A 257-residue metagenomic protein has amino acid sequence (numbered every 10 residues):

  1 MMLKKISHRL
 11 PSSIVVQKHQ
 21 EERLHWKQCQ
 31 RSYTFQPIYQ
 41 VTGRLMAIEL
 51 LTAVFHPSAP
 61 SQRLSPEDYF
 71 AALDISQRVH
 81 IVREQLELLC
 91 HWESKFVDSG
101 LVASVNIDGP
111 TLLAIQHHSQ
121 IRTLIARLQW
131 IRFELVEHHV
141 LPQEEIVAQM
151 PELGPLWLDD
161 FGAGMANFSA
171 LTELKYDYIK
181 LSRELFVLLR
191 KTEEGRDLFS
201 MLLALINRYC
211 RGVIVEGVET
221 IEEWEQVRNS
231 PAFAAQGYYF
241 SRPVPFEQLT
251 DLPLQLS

Functional and structural regions predicted by a protein language model:
M1-L45, T52-A59, W130, E134-L141 (+3 more regions): EAL-family c-di-GMP phosphodiesterase catalytic domain
R31, I48, L101-A103: PAS and PAS-like sensory/regulatory domains
V54-D74: A short, polar/charged loop-to-alpha-helix boundary motif
A72-Q77, E184-V187: A short, internal acetyl-CoA/4′-phosphopantetheine-binding micro-motif in the GNAT/acyltransferase core
Q77-E145: Catalytic core of bacterial c-di-GMP phosphodiesterases, primarily the EAL and HD-GYP domains, capturing alpha-helical
E93-S94, I125, E144-L153, S200-N207 (+1 more regions): Surface-exposed amphipathic alpha-helices with a cationic face
L153-G154, L158, M165: ATP/nucleotide-binding catalytic cores
